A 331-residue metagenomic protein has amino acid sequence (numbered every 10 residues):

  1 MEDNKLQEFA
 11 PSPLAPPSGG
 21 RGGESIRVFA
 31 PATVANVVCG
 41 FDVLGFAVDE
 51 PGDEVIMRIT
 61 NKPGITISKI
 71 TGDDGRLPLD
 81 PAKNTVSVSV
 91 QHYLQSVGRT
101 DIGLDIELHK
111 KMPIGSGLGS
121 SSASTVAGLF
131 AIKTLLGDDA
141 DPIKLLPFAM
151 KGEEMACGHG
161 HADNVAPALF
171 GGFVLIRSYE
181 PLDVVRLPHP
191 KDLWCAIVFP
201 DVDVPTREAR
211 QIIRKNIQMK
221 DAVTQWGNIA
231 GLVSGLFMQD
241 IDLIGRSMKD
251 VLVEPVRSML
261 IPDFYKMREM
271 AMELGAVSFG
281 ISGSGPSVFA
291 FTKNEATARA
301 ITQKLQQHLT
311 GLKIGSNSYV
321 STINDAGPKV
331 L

Functional and structural regions predicted by a protein language model:
E2-F9, G23-S116, T134-P142, F170-G171 (+2 more regions): ATP-binding N-lobe of GHMP and related small-molecule kinases
S18-G22: Glycine-biased, low-complexity coil/linker segments
R58, P167-Y179, A290-K293, L331: Short beta-strand-to-turn element immediately C-terminal to the catalytic PLP-Schiff-base lysine in fold type I
P63-T66, T206, A296-T302: Short, conserved charged micro-motifs
N84-L94, I229, M267, K304-L305: Short, well-ordered amphipathic alpha-helical segments that serve as non-catalytic structural scaffolds within diverse
T100-P181: Gly/Ser-rich oxyanion-binding loop with an adjacent helix/lid that shapes the negatively charged ligand pocket
D192-E269, E273-L274: Acyltransferase
L236-L331: Glycine-rich, charge-dense phosphate/pyrophosphate-binding loop(s) and the adjacent flexible "lid"/catalytic subdomain
